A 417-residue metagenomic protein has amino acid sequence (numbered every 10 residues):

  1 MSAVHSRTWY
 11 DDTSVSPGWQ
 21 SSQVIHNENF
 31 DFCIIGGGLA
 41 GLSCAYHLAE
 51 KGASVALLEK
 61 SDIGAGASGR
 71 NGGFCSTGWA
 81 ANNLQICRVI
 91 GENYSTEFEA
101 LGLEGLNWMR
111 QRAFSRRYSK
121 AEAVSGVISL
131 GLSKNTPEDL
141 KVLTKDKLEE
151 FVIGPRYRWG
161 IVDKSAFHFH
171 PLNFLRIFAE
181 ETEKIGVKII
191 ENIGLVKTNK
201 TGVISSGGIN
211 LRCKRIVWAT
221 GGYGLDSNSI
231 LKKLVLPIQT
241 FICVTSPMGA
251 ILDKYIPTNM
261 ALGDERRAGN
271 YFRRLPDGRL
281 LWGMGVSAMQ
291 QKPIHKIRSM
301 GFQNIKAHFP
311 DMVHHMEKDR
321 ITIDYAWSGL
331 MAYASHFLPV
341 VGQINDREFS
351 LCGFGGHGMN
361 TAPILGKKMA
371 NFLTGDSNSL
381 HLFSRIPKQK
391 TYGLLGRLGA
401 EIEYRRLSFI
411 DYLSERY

Functional and structural regions predicted by a protein language model:
M1-F32: Extreme N-terminal leader/targeting segments of oxidoreductases
S2-T13, A81-C87, R110-I177: Flavin (FAD/FMN) cofactor-binding and adjacent substrate-gating region of FAD-dependent oxidoreductase domains
F32-L57: N-terminal Rossmann-like FAD-binding beta1-loop-alpha1 element of flavoenzymes
E50-R70: Glycine-rich FAD pyrophosphate-binding loop
R70-L101: Glycine-rich active-site loop/strand segments that organize a redox cofactor
S115-A123, N210-A250, K254-D346: Active-site substrate-recognition segment that forms the wall of the catalytic cavity or substrate channel
G160-T201, S205-K214, A219: Helical element adjacent to the flavin cofactor pocket in flavoenzyme catalytic cores
S165, A288, K292-Q303, A307-L413: C-terminal catalytic lobe of FAD-dependent flavoproteins
